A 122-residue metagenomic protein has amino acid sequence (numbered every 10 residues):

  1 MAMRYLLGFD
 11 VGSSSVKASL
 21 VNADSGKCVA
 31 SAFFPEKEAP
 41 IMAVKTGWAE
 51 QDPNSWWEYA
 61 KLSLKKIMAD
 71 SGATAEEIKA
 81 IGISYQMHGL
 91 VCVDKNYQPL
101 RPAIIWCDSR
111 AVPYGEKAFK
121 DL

Functional and structural regions predicted by a protein language model:
M1-P102, P113, K117: N-terminal glycine/serine-rich phosphate-binding loop of ATP-dependent small-molecule kinases, especially carbohydrate
C107-L122: Glycine-rich phosphate-binding loop plus the immediately following alpha-helix
